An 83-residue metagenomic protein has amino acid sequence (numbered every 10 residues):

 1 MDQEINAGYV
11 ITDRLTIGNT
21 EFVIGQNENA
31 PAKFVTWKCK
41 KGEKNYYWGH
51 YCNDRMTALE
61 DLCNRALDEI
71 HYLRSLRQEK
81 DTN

Functional and structural regions predicted by a protein language model:
M1-T16: Negatively charged, low-complexity tracts enriched in Asp/Glu with abundant Ser/Thr
N6, N29-P31, T57: Residue-level detector of intrinsically disordered, flexible termini and proteolytic processing junctions
T20-G49, R65: Short aromatic-glycine-(Arg/Gly/Cys) micro-motifs in beta-strand/loop hairpins
N53-E69: A short, charged, amphipathic alpha-helix used as a generic interaction element across diverse proteins
R77-N83: Short acidic DE-rich linear segments
